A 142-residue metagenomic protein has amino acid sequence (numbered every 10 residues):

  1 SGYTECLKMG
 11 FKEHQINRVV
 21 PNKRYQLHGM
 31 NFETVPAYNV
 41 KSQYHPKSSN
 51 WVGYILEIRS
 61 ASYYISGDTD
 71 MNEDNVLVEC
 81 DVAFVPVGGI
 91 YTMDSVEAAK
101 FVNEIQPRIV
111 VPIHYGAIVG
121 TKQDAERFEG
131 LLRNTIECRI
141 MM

Functional and structural regions predicted by a protein language model:
S1-G2, Y64-G67, A83-G88, V110-H114 (+1 more regions): Active-site neighborhood of phospho(di)ester-bond hydrolases with catalytic His/Asp-centered motifs
S1-N17, E79-F84, Q106: Active-site metal-binding motif and surrounding structural segment of the metallo-beta-lactamase
C6-G10, L56-E57, D74-E79, G130-R133: Alpha-helix C-terminal capping segments
L7-F11, Q26-N31, Q43-H45, T92-A99 (+1 more regions): Short, charged, surface-exposed secondary-structure boundary motifs
H14-N22, V76, E97-A99, N103-M142: Binuclear metal-ion centers of metallo-dependent hydrolases, dominated by the metallo-beta-lactamase
R18-V78, M93, M142: Core dinuclear metal-dependent hydrolase active-site scaffold
N39, G88-I90, Y115-V119: Short histidine/acidic/glycine/proline-rich micro-motifs that form metal- and phosphate-coordinating active-site loops
V82-N103: Active-site-proximal segments of metal-dependent phosphoesterases and phosphodiesterases across multiple
